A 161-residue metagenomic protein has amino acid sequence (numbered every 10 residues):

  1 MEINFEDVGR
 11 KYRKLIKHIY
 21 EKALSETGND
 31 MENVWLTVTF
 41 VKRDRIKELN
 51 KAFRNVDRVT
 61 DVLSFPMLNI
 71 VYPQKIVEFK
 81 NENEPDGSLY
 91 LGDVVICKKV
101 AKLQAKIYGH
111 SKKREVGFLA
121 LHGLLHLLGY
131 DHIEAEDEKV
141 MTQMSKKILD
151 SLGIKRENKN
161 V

Functional and structural regions predicted by a protein language model:
M1-G117, L128-V161: An acidic/histidine-cluster motif and surrounding catalytic segment that typifies divalent-metal-assisted enzyme active
L125: Periplasmic solute-binding protein
